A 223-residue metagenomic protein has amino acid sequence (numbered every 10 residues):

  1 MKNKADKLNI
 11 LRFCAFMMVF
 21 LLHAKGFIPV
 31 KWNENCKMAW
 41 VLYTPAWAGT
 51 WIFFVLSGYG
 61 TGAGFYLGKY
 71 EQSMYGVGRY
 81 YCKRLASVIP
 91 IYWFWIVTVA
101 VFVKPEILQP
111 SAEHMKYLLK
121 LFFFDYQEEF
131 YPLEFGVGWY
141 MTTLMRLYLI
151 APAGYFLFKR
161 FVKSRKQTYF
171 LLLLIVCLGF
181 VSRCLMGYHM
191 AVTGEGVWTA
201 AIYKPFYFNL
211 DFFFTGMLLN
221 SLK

Functional and structural regions predicted by a protein language model:
K2-K7, H23-M38, A63-G78, G154-K163 (+1 more regions): Alpha-helical transmembrane segments in multi-pass integral membrane proteins
K4-L21, I96-Q109, K166-V176: Alpha-helical transmembrane segments of integral membrane proteins, especially early/N-terminal helices
D6-L67, V88-Y92, I96, F124-Y126 (+2 more regions): Functionally critical transmembrane alpha-helices in membrane proteins and complexes, commonly lining
C14-M17, M74, G78-C82, F135 (+1 more regions): Alpha-helical membrane-protein architecture signal
M17, W93-V101, L149, A153 (+4 more regions): Generic alpha-helical transmembrane segments of integral inner-membrane proteins, especially permease/transport modules
K25-W32, F102-S111, L185-V192: Helix-to-loop transition at the C-terminal end of transmembrane segments
T44-W51, F65-V103, P110-F124, M145-L147 (+1 more regions): Transmembrane alpha-helical segments and their boundary/interface "anchor" motifs in multi-pass integral membrane
F54, K116-F135, W139, G154-K223: Aromatic-enriched alpha-helical transmembrane segments of multi-pass intramembrane proteins
